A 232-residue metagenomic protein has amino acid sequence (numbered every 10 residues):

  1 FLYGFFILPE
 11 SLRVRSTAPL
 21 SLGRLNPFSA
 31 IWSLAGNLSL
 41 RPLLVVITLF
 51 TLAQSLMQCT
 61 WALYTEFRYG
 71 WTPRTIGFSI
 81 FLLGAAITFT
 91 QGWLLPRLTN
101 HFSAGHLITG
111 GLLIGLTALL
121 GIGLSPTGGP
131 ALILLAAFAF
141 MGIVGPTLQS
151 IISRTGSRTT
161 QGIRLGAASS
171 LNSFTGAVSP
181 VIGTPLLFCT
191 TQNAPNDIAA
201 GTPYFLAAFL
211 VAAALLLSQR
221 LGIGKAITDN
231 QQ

Functional and structural regions predicted by a protein language model:
F1-F6, F205-Q232: Multi-pass alpha-helical transporter architecture, strongest for 12-TM Major Facilitator/SLC carriers used
P9-V45, R68, Q231-Q232: Juxtamembrane intracellular "pre-TM" segments in multi-pass secondary transporters
G36-M57, A136: Pair of pore-lining "gating" transmembrane helices in MFS-fold secondary transporters
C59-I76: Short amphipathic helix-loop junctions that connect adjacent transmembrane helices in Major Facilitator Superfamily/SLC
T90-A104, L187: Helix-to-loop junctions at the C-terminal end of transmembrane segments in multipass secondary transporters
G105-L148: C-terminal transmembrane helical hairpin of 12-TM major facilitator-type secondary transporters
T159-Q192: A late C-terminal transmembrane helix in Major Facilitator Superfamily
P185-V211: A membrane-interface helix-boundary motif in multi-pass transporters
